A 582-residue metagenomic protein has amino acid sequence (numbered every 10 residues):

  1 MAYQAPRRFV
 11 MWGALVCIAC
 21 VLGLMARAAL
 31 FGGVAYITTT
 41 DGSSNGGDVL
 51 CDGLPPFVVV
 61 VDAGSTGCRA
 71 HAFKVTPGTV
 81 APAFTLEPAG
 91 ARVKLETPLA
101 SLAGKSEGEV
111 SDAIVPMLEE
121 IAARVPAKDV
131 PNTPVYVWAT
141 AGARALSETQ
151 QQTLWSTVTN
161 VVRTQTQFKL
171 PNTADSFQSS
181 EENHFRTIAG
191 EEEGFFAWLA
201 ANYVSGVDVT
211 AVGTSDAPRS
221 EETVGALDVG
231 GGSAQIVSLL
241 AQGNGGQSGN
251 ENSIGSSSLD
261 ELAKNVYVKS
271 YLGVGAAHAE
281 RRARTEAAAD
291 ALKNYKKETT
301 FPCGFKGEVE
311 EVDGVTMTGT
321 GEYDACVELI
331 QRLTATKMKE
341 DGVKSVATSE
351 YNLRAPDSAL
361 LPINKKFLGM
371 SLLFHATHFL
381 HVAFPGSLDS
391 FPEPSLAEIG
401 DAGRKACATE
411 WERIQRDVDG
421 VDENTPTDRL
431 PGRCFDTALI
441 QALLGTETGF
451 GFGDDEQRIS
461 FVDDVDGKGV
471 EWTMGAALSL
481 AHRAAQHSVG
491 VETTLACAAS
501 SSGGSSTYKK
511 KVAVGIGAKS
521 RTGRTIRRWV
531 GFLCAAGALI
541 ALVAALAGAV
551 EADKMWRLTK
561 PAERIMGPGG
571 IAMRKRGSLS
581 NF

Functional and structural regions predicted by a protein language model:
M1-V16, A549-I571: Helix-loop boundary elements of multi-pass alpha-helical membrane proteins
A19-V34, A541-E551: Membrane-embedded alpha-helices of multi-pass membrane proteins, especially ion channels and transporters
L30-N45, P82-P88, S488-A498, K554-G570: Interhelical loop segments of eukaryotic multi-pass membrane proteins
N45-V61, S65: N-terminal module-boundary/linker segments of secreted carbohydrate-active enzymes
V58, A72, P98-V130, Y136 (+4 more regions): Helical "lid/coupling" subdomains associated with nucleotide-phosphate turnover
V61-R69, L227-A234: A short acidic Gly-Thr/Ser loop motif
V75-P82, A241-Q242: Short loop/turn segments immediately following beta-strands, especially the blade-tip and inter-blade linker loops
A572, G577-N581: Serine/threonine-rich intrinsically disordered cytosolic regulatory regions enriched for phosphorylation sites
